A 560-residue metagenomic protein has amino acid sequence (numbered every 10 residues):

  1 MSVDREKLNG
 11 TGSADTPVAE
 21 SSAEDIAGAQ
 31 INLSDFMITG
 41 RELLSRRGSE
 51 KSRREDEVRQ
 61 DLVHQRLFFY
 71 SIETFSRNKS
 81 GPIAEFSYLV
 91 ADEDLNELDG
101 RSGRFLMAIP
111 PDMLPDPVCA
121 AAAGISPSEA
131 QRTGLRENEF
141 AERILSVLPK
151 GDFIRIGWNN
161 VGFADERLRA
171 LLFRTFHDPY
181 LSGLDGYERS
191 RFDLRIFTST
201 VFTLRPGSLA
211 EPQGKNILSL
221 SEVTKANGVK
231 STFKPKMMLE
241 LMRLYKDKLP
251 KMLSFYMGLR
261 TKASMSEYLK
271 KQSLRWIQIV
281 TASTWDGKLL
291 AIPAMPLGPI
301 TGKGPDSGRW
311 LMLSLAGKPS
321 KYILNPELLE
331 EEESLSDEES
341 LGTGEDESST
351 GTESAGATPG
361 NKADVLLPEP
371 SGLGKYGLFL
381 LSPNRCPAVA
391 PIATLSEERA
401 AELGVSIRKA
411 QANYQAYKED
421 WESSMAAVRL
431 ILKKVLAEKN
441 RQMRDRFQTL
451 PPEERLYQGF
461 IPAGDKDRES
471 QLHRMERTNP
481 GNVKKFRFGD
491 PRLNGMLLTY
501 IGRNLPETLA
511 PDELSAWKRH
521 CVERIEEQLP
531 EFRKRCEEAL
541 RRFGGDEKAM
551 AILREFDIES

Functional and structural regions predicted by a protein language model:
R5-E57, E333-K362: Intrinsically disordered, low-complexity terminal tails and inter-domain linkers enriched for S/T/G/P/D/E
D35-L44, G48-D99: Entry/capping segment at the start of metal-dependent catalytic domains with acidic active-site entry clusters
F36, G48, L244-D346, G351 (+2 more regions): Acidic two-metal-ion nuclease catalytic site recognized across multiple nuclease folds, prominently DnaQ/RNase D-T
D61-V63, V147-K150, P305: Flexible, charged surface loops at secondary-structure boundaries
T74, N160-G162, G317: Short, glycine/serine-rich, charged loops/turns that create anion-binding and catalytic segments at active sites
G81-F86, V90-A91, L98-A123, S146-P235 (+3 more regions): Metal-dependent phosphoesterase core characteristic of DEDDh/y 3'-5' exonuclease domains
V118-P206, V389-E469: Conserved DEDDh/DEDDy metal-dependent 3′-5′ exonuclease domain
K321-I323, G351, P359-D557: Non-catalytic terminal regions of proteins
